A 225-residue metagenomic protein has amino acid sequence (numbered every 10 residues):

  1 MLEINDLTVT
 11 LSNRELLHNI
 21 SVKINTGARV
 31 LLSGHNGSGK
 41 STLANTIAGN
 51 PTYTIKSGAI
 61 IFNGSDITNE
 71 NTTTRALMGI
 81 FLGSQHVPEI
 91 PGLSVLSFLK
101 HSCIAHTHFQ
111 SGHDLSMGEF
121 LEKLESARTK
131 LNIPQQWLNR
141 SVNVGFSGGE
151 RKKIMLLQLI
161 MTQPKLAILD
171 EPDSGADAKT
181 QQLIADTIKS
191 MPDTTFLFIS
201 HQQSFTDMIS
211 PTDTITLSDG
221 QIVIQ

Functional and structural regions predicted by a protein language model:
L2-I4, L16-N19: Conserved structural motif at the start of ABC-family nucleotide-binding domains
S33-H35: The feature captures the beta-strand-to-loop junction immediately N-terminal to the Walker
L43, M155-L156, I184: Hydrophobic anchor residue at the start of the ABC signature
A59-R75, N143: ABC ATPase NBD Q-loop/coupling interface
L82, H86, G92-H108, F120-K123: Q-loop/switch helix immediately C-terminal to the Walker
L159-I160: ABC ATPase C-loop
I168-P172: Walker B catalytic motif
D193-H201: Conserved H-loop
